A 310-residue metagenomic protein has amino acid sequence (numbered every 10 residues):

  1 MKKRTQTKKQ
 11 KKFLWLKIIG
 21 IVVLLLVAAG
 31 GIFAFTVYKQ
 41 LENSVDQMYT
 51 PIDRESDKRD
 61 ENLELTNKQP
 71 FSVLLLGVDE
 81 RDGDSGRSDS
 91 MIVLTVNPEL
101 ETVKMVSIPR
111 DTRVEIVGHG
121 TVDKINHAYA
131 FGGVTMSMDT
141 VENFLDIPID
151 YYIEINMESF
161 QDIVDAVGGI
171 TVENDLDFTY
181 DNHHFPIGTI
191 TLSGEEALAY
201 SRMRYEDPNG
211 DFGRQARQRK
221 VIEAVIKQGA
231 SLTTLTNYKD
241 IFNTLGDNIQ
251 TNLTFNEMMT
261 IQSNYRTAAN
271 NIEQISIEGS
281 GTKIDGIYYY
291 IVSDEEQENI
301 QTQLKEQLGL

Functional and structural regions predicted by a protein language model:
K9-L100: Entry/capping segment at the start of metal-dependent catalytic domains with acidic active-site entry clusters
D57-L63, T112, T121-D123, Q250-L310: C-terminal solvent-exposed extensions
Q69-S72, R87-I92, E101-K104, R110 (+8 more regions): Envelope-exposed proteins and targeting segments
D79-G83, D123-F131, D146-Y151, Y205-G213 (+3 more regions): Second-shell loop/turn segments in exported
P98, R113, V117, A130 (+9 more regions): Sec-exported extracytoplasmic/periplasmic mature domains
T121, G133-V141, N156-I163, A197 (+8 more regions): Stable alpha-helical elements in mature extracytoplasmic
H127-H183: Amphipathic, coiled-coil-like alpha-helical scaffolding segments used for oligomerization/assembly
S159, D165-T236, D240: Flexible, polar/acidic helix-loop-strand segments at domain edges
